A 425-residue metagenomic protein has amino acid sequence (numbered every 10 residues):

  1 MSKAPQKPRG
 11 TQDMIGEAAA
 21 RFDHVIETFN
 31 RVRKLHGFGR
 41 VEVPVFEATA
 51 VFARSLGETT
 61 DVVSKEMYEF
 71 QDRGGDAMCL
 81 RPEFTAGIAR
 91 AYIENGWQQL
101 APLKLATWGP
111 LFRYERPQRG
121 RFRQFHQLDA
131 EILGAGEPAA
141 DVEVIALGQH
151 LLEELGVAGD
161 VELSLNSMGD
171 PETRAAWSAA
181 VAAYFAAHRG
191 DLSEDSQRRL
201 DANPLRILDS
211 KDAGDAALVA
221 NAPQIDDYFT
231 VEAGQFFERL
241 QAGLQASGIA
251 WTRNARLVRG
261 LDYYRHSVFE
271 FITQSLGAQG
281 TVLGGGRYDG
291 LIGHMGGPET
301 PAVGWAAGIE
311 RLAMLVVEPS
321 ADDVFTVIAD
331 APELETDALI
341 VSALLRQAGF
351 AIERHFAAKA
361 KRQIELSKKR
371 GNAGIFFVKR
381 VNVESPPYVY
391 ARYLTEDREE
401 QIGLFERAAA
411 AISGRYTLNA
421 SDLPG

Functional and structural regions predicted by a protein language model:
M1-G425: TRNA-recognition modules of translation machinery and tRNA-sensing kinases, especially anticodon-binding
